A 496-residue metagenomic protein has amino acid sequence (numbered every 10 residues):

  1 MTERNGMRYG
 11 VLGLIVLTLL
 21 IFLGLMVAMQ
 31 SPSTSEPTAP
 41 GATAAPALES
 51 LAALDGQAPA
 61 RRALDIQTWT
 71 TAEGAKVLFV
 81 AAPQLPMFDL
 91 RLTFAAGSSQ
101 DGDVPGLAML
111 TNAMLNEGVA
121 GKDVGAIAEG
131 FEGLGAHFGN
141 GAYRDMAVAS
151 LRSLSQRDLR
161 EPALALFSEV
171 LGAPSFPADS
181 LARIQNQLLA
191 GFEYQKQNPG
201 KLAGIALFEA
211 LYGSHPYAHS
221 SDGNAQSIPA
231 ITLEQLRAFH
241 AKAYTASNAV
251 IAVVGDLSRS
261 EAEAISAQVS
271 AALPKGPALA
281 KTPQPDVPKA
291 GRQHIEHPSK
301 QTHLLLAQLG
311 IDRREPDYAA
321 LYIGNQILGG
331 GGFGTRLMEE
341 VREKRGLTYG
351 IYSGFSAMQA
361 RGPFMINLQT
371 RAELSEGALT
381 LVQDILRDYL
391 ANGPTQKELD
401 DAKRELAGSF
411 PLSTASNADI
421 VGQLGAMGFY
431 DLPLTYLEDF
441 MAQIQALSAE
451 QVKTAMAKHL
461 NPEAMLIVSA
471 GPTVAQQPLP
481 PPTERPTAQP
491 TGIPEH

Functional and structural regions predicted by a protein language model:
M1-M7: Short, Lys/Arg-rich N-terminal segment immediately upstream of the first membrane anchor
R8-H137, S150-S155, E161, F167 (+3 more regions): His/Glu-rich zincin catalytic helix
A47-Q67, E209-A249, L279-P285, F410 (+1 more regions): Histidine-acidic residue clusters that define the catalytic metal-binding segment of zinc metallopeptidase domains
V80, L85-A113, V124-V170, Q185 (+9 more regions): M16 family metallopeptidases and their MPP-like homologs
G118-G121, L171-D179: Short, polar/flexible loop-turn hinges at active-site or ligand-entry regions and domain interfaces
F192: N-terminal glycine-/lysine-enriched basic segments
K196: Short conserved segment of the HATPase_c
H459-E463: Short segments within alpha-helical structural elements
